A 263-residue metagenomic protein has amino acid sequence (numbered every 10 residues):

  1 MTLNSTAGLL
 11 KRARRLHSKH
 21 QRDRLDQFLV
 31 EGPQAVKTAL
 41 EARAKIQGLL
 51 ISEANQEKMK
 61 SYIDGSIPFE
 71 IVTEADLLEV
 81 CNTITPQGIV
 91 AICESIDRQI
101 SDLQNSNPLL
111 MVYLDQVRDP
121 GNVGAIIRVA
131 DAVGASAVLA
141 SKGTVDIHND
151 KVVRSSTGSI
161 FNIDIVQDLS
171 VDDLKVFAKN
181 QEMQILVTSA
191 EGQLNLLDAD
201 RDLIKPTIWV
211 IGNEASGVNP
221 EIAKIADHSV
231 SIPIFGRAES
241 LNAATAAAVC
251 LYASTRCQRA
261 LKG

Functional and structural regions predicted by a protein language model:
M1-E57, T144-V145: Boundary-proximal intrinsically disordered activation/regulatory segments immediately upstream of a helical core
M1-N4, P68-T73, D164-D173: Short acidic-hydrophobic, aromatic-tinged amphipathic segments that line or gate anion-handling sites
G32, R118-A125, L241-A246: Amphipathic alpha-helical repeat scaffolds
E41, R98, L103-E191: RNA substrate-binding interface of SAM-dependent RNA methyltransferases
D64-E94: Glycine/small-residue-rich loop that forms an oxyanion/phosphate-binding "nest" at active or ligand-binding sites
A91, A132-V133, I147, K151-S159 (+1 more regions): Structured adenosyl-cofactor binding patch, chiefly the S-adenosyl-L-methionine
L186-A238: Active-site/ligand-binding-proximal alpha/beta "capping" segment
